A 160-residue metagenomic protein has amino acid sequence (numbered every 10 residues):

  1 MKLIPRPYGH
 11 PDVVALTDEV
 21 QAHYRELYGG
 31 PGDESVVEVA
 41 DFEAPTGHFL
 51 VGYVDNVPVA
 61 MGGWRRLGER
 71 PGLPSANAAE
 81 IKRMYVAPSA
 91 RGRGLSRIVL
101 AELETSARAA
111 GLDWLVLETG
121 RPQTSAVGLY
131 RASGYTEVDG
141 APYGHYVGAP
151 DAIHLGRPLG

Functional and structural regions predicted by a protein language model:
K2-K82, A87-S89, L100-E102, S106 (+2 more regions): Acetyl-CoA-dependent GNAT
R6-G9, D113-V116, G120-G160: C-terminal "cap" of GNAT-fold acetyltransferases
A87-S89, R93, R121: Active-site acidic-Proline motif in GNAT/NAT acetyltransferases
R93, A109-D113: Short coil/turn segments at alpha/beta junctions that flank glycine-rich nucleotide-binding fingerprints
